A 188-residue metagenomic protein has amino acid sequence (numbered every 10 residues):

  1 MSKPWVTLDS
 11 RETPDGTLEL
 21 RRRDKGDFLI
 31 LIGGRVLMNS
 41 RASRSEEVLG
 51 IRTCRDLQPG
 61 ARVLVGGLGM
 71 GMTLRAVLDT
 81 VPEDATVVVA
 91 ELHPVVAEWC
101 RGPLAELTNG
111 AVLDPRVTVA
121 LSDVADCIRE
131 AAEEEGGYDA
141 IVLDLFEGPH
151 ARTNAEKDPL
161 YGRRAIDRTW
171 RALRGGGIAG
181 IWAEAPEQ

Functional and structural regions predicted by a protein language model:
M1-G60, D79: Rossmann-like AdoMet
M38, E187-Q188: Alpha-helix N-cap/loop-to-helix initiation residues
S43-W182, E187: The AdoMet/dcAdoMet-binding core of the Class I SAM-like
